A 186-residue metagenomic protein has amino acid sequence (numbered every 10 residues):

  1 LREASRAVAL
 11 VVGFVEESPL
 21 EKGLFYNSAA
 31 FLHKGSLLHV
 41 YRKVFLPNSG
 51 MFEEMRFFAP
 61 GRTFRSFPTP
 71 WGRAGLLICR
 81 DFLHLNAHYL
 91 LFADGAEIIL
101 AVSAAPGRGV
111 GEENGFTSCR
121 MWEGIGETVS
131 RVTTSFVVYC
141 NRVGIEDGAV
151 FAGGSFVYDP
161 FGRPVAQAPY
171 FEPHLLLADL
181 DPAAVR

Functional and structural regions predicted by a protein language model:
L1-V12, C79-L176: CN hydrolase (nitrilase-like) catalytic-core segments centered on the catalytic cysteine and neighboring Lys/Glu
A7, L20-I125: Active-site catalytic loop in hydrolytic enzyme cores
V12-S18: Short beta-strand-to-loop element that shapes/binds the nucleotide-sugar donor at the catalytic cleft/hinge
S18-L20, E146-D147: A short beta-turn/loop motif at secondary-structure boundaries
F31-H33, Y158-D159, A178-D179: Short beta-strand-to-turn element immediately C-terminal to the catalytic PLP-Schiff-base lysine in fold type I
R42-K43, T69, P160, Y170 (+1 more regions): Active-site donor-binding loop signature of nucleotide-sugar glycosyltransferases
